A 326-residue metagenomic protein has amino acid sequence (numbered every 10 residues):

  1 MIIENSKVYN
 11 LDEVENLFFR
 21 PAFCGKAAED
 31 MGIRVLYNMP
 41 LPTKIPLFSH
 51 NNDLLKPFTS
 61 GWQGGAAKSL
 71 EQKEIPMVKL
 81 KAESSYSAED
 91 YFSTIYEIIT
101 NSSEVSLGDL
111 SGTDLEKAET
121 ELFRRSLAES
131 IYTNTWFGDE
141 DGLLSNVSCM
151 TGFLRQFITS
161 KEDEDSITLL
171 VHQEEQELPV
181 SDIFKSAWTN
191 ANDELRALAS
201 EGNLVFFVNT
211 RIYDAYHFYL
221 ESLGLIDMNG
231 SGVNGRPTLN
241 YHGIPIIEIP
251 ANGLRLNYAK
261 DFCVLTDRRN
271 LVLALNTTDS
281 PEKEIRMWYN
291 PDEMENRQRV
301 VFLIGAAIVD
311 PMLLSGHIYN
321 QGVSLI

Functional and structural regions predicted by a protein language model:
I2-D53, M150-D182, Y213-I326: Sequence/fold signature of self-assembling virion shell proteins
L17-T100: Assembly/oligomerization interface modules of large self-assembling protein complexes
L55, T59, L107-L110, T266 (+1 more regions): Extended, non-catalytic structural segments that build the interaction scaffolds of large macromolecular assemblies
T94-I95, Y132, A215-H217: Short helix/loop capping segments that flank catalytic or ligand/cofactor-binding pockets
Y96, T135-D141, S200-N209: Short coil/turn segments at secondary-structure boundaries
S103-N190, L325-I326: Alpha-helical scaffold segments that mediate packing/assembly in large oligomeric complexes
I183-Y219: C-terminal interaction module
